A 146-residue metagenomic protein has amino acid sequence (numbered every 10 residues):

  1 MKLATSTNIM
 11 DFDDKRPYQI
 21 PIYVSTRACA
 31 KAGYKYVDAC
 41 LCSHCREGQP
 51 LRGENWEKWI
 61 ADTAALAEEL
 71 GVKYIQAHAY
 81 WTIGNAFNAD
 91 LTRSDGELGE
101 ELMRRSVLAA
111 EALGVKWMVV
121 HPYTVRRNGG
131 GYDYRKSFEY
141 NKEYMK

Functional and structural regions predicted by a protein language model:
M1-W117, R135-E143: N-terminal pre-domain/capping segments
A86-F87, P122-K136: Active-site-proximal beta-alpha loop/turn segments in soluble metabolic enzymes
K146: Histidine/acidic residue-rich metal-binding segments in metalloenzymes
